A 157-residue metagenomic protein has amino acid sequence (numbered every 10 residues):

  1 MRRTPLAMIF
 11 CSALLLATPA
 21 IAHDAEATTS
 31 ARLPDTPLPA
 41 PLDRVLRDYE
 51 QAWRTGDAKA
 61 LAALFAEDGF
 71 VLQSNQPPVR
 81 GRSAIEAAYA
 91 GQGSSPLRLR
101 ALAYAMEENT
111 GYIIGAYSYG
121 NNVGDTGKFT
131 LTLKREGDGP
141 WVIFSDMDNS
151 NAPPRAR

Functional and structural regions predicted by a protein language model:
M1-T4: Positively charged n-region of N-terminal signal peptides that target proteins for export
A7-A17: Bacterial N-terminal signal peptides
A20-E67, P154-R157: Short, low-complexity N-terminal intrinsically disordered segments enriched in polar/charged residues
H23, T126-A156: Short beta-strand edge/turn micro-motifs at domain boundaries
Y49, L61-A62, G69, G81 (+3 more regions): Hydrophobic pocket/interface hotspot
F65, N75, A103-A105, A116-Y119 (+2 more regions): A mature extracytoplasmic/lumenal domain signature
G69-V79, A90-Q92: A short gly/proline-enriched turn/hairpin at secondary-structure junctions
E86-T126: Surface-exposed, charged secondary-structure patches
